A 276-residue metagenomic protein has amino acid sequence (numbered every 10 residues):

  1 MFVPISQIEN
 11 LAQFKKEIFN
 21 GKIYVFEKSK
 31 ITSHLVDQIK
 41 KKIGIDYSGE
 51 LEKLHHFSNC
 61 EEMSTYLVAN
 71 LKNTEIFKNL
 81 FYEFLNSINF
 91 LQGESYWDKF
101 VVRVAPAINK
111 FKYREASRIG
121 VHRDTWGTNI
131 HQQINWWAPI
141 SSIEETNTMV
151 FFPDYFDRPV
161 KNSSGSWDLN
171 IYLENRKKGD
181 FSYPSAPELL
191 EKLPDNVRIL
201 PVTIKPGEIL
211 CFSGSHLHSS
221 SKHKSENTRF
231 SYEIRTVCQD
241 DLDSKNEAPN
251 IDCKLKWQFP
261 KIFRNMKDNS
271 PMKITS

Functional and structural regions predicted by a protein language model:
M1-L91, K205, M272-S276: N-terminal auxiliary "cap/dimerization" subdomain that precedes the catalytic jelly-roll/cupin core of mononuclear
I31-T32, A107-N109, W126, S141-E144 (+3 more regions): Short, solvent-exposed loop/turn segments at secondary-structure junctions
S48-K53, F156-R176, D252-P271: Short, cationic low-complexity segments
N86-V150: Conserved double-stranded beta-helix
D124, R198-L200, H218-S221: Generic recognition of flexible, low-complexity loop/linker segments
I134, E208, F230: Residue-level detector of short, conserved catalytic/binding motifs and their immediate flanks
T146, V150-C211: Double-stranded beta-helix
H216-S276: Non-heme Fe(II)/2-oxoglutarate
